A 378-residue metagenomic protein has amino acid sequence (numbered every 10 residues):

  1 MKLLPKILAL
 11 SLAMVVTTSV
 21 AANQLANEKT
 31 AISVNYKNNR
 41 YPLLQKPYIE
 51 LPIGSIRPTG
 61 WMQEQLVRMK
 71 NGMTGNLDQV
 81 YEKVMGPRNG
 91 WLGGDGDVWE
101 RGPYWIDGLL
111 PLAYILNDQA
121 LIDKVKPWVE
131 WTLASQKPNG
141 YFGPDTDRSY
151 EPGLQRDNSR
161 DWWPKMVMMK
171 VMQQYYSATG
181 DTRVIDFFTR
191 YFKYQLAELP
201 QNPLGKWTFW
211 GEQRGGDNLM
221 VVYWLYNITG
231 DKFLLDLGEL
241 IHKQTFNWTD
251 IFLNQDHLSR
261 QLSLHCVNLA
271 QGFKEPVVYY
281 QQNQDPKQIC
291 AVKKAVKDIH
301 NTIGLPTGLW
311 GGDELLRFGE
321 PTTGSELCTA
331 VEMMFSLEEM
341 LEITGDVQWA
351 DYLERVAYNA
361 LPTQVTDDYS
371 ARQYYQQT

Functional and structural regions predicted by a protein language model:
M1-L8: Bacterial N-terminal signal peptides that target proteins for export
K2, V15, T245-F246: Hydrophobic transmembrane signal anchors and adjacent membrane-proximal interface regions, especially in viral
I7, A22-N23: Non-catalytic N-terminal targeting/anchoring module and adjacent flexible stem/linker that precedes the structured
A9-T17: Bacterial N-terminal signal peptides
N23-T378: Glycan-recognition and catalytic cores of secretory/periplasmic carbohydrate-active enzymes
